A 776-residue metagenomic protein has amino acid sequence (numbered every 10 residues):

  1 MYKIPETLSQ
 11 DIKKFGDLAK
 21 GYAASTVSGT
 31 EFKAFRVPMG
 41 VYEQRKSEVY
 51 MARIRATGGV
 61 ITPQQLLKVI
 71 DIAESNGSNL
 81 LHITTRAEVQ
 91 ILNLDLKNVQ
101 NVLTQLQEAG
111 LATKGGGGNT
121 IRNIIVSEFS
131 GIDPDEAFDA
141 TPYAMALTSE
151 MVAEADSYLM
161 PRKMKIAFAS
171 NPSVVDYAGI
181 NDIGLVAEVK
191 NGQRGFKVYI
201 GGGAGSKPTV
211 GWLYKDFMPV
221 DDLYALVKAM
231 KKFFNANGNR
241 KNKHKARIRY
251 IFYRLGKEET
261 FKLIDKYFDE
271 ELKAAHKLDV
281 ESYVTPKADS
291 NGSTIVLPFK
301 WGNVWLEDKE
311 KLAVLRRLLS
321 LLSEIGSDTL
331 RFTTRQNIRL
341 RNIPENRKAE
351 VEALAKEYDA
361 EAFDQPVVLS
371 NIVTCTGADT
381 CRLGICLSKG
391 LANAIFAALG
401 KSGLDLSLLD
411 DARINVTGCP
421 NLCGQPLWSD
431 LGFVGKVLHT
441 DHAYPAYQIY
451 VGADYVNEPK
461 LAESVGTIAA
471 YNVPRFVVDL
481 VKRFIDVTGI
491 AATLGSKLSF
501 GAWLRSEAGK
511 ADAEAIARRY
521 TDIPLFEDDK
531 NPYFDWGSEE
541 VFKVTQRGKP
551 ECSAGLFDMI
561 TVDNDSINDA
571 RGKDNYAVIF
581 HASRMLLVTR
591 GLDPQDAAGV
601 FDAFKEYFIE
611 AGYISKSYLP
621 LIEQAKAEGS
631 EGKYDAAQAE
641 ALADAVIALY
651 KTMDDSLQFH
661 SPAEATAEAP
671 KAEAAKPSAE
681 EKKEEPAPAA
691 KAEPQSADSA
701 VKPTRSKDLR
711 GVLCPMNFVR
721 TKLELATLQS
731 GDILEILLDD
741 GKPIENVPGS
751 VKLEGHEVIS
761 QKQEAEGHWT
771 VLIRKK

Functional and structural regions predicted by a protein language model:
M1-N568, A669-P686: Peripheral terminal and linker regions in Fe-S/redox and tRNA-modifying enzymes
E108, E754-E764: A glycine-rich helix N-cap at a beta->alpha junction
A554-D569, S583-E673: Long, charged low-complexity segments
N568-A577: Alpha-helical protein-protein interaction scaffolds
Q695-L728: An N-terminal amphipathic alpha-helical segment
M716-L723, D740-H756: Amphipathic alpha-helical interaction surfaces in cytosolic regulatory modules
T770-K776: Core SAM-dependent methyltransferase catalytic element
